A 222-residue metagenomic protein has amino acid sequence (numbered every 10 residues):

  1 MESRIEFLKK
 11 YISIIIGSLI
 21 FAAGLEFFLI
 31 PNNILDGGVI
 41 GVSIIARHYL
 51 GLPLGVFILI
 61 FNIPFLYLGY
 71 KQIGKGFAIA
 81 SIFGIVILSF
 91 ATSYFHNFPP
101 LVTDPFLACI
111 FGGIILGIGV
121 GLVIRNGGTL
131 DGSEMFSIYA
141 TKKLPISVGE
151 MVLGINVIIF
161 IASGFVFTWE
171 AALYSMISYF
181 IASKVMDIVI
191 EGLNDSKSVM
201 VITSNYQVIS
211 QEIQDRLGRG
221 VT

Functional and structural regions predicted by a protein language model:
M1-Q211, R216: Core subunits and conserved enzymes of cellular information-processing and envelope-translocation systems across
G220-T222: A short linear hydrophobic-aromatic micro-motif
